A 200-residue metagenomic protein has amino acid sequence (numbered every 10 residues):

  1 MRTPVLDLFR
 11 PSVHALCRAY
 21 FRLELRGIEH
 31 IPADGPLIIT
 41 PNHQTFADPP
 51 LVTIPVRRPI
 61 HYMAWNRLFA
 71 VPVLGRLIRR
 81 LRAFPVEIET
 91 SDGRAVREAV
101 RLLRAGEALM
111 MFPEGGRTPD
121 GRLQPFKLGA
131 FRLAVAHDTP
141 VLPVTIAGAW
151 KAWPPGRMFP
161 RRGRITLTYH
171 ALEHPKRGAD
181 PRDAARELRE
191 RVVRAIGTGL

Functional and structural regions predicted by a protein language model:
P4-V5, R94-L200: Non-catalytic C-terminal accessory region of glycerolipid acyltransferases and related lyso-lipid remodeling enzymes
D7, P11, R18, P32-T90 (+2 more regions): Catalytic core of membrane glycerolipid acyltransferases/transacylases, capturing the structured, soluble-facing
V13-R18, L77, F159-R161, T166: Short, conserved catalytic or adaptor-binding loops enriched in Gly and charged residues
R18-R26, W150-K151: Short gly/ser/thr-rich secondary-structure transition/capping motifs
E24-D34: Membrane-interface helix-loop junction between the first two transmembrane segments
G27, N42, A64-W65, R82 (+2 more regions): A secondary-structure boundary/capping signal
E29, S91, A147: Residue-level "edge-of-site" marker
